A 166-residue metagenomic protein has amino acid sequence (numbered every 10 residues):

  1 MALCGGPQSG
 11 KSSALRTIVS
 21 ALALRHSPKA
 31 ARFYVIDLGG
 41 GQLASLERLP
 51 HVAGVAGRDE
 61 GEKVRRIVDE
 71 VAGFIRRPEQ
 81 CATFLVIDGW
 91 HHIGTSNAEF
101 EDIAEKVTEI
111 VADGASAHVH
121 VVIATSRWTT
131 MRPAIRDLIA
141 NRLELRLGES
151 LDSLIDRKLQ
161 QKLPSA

Functional and structural regions predicted by a protein language model:
M1-L147: P-loop NTPase catalytic phosphate-binding loop
G148-A166: Conserved P-loop NTPase
